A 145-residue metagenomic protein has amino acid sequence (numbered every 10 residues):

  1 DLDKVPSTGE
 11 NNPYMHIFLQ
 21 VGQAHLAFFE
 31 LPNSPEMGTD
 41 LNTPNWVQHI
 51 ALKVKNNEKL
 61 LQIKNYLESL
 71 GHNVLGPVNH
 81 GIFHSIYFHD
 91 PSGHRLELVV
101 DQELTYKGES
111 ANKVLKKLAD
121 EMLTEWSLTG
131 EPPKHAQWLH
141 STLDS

Functional and structural regions predicted by a protein language model:
D1-L26: Core segments of cupin and vicinal oxygen chelate
L2-S7, N33-T39: A short, acidic/glycine-rich surface segment
F18-Q20, E30, H89: Short, well-ordered beta-strand micro-motif
F18-Q20, T39-T43: Short, conserved, surface-exposed binding loops centered on an aromatic residue
G22, F29-L31, D101: Generic beta-structure capping elements
N33, T43-N45, H49-R95, V100-Y106 (+1 more regions): Vicinal oxygen chelate
M37-L41, K107-S110: A short, polar/proline- and glycine-enriched secondary-structure boundary/capping micro-motif
L104-D120: A short, polar/charged loop-to-alpha-helix boundary motif
